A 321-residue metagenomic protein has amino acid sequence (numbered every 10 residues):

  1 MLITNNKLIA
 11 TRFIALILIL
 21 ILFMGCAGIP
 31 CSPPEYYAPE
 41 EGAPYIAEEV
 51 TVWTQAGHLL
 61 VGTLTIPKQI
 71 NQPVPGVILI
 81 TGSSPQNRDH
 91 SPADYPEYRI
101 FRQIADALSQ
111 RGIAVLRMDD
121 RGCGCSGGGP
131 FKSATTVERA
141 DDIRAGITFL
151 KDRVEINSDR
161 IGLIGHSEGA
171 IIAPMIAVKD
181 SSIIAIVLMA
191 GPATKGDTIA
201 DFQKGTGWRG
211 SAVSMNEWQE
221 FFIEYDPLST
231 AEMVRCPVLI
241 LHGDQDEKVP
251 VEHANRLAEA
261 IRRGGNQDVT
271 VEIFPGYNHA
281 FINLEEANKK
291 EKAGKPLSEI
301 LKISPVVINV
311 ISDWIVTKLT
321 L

Functional and structural regions predicted by a protein language model:
P33-Q72: N-terminal cap/lid segment of alpha/beta-hydrolase-fold proteins
Q69-P73, V77-A107: Short, surface-exposed "cap/lid" segments of acyl-processing enzymes
I100, K132-V154: Alpha/beta-hydrolase active-site loop
A145-Q203: Primarily recognizes the serine-hydrolase "nucleophile elbow" in alpha/beta-hydrolase and SGNH/GDSL folds
I184-A185, T198-S229: Mobile cap/lid helix-loop segments that gate and shape the active-site cleft of serine hydrolases
V234, I240-H242, D246: Short beta-strand/loop motif that positions the catalytic acidic residue of the alpha/beta-hydrolase fold
C236, P250-A260: Short alpha-helix in the alpha/beta-hydrolase fold that links the catalytic acid
A287-L321: Catalytic active-site module of serine/aspartate enzymes centered on a nucleophile-bearing elbow/loop
